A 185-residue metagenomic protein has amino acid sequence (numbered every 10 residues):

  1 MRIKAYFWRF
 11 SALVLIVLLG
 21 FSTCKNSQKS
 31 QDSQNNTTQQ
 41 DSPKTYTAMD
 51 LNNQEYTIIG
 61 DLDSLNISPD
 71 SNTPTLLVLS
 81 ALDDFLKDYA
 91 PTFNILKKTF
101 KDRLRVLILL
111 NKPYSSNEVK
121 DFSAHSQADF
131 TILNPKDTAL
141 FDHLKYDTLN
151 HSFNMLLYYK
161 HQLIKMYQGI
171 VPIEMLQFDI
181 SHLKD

Functional and structural regions predicted by a protein language model:
M1-Y56, D185: N-terminal targeting signals for export/organelle localization
S42, S64, S71, D137-T138 (+1 more regions): Coil residues (strongly favoring Ser/Thr
A48-T75, P91: A short beta-strand-turn-helix
I59-G60, T131-D137: Short acidic-hydrophobic, aromatic-tinged amphipathic segments that line or gate anion-handling sites
T75-L77, M155: Hydrophobic beta-strand anchors of alpha/beta hydrolase catalytic cores
L77-D84: Aromatic-flanked redox-active Cys/Sec active sites in thiol-based oxidoreductases, especially the WC-centered
K87-S126, A139-H143: Structural microenvironment flanking redox-active thiols in thiol-disulfide oxidoreductases
D137-S181: Thiol/disulfide oxidoreductase modules built on the thioredoxin-like
